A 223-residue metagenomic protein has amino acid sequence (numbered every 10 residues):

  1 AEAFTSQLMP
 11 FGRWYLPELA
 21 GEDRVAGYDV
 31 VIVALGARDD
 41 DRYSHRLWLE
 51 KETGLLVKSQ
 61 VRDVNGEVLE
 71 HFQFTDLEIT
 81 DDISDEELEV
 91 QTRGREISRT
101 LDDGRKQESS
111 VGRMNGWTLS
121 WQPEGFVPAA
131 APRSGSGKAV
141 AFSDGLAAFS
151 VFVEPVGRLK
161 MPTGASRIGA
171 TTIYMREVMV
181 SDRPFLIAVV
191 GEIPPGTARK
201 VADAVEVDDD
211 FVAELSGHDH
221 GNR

Functional and structural regions predicted by a protein language model:
A1-D29, D41-Y43, E154-G169, T197-D203 (+2 more regions): Structured extracytoplasmic
A1-E2, E96-R183, G191-K200, H220-R223: Short, solvent-exposed recognition patches
E18-A20, T75, V127-A129: Conserved positions in beta-strands of structured domains
E22-R95, A165-R167: Gly/Pro-enriched, hydrophobic low-complexity segments that function as extracytoplasmic propeptides/linkers
D29-V33, E70, K138-V140, Y174 (+1 more regions): Short beta-strand micro-motifs in enzyme catalytic cores
T53-L55, R62, G66-E86, A188-R223: Surface-exposed amphipathic alpha-helical segments
